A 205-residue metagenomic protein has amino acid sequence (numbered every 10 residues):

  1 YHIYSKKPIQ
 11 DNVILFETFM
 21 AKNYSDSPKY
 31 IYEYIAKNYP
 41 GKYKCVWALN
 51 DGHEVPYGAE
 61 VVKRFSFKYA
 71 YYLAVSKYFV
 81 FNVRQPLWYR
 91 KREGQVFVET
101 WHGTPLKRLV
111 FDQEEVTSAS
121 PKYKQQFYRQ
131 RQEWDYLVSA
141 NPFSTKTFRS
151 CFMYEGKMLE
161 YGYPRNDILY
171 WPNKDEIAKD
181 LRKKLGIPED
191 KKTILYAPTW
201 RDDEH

Functional and structural regions predicted by a protein language model:
Y1-Y69: N-terminal pre-catalytic "stem/leader" segment of glycosyltransferase-like enzymes
N12, Q95, K191-I194: Nucleotide donor/acceptor-binding cores
L15-E17, V80, V98-T100, V138 (+1 more regions): Structural motif
N23-N38, C151, P164-H205: Conserved catalytic-core segment of nucleotide-activated headgroup transferases in glycan assembly
K29-E33, N38, G58-Q125: Extended catalytic core of nucleotide-activated donor transferases of GT-like folds
K42-N50, Y78-F81, L137-S139: Short, hydrophobic beta-strand segments that form beta-sheet elements in well-ordered domains
A48-E54, N82-P86, P142-T145: Short, polar loop motifs at secondary-structure junctions
W88-E176: Active-site-proximal region of nucleotide-activated glycan assembly enzymes, centered on histidine/acidic-rich loops
